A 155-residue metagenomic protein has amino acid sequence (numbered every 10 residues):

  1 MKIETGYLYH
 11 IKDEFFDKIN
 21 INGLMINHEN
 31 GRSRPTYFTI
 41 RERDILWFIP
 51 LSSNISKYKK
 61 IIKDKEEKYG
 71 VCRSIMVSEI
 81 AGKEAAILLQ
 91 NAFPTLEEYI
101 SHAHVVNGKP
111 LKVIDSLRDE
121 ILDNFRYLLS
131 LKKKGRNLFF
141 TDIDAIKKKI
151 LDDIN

Functional and structural regions predicted by a protein language model:
M1-S33: GIY-YIG nuclease catalytic motif and its immediate N-terminal context
I3-G6, R43, E84: Sequence-level motif detector for i,i+2 pairs with an aromatic at +2
K12, S52, L96: Residues at the C-termini of beta-strands that transition into short coil/loop
F15-F16, I55, Y99: Residue-level detector of flexible, active-site-proximal loop/helix-junction positions within diverse enzyme catalytic
E29-S33, E42-I80: Compact nucleic-acid interaction/catalytic patches
K65-N155: C-terminal terminal-subdomain/extension
